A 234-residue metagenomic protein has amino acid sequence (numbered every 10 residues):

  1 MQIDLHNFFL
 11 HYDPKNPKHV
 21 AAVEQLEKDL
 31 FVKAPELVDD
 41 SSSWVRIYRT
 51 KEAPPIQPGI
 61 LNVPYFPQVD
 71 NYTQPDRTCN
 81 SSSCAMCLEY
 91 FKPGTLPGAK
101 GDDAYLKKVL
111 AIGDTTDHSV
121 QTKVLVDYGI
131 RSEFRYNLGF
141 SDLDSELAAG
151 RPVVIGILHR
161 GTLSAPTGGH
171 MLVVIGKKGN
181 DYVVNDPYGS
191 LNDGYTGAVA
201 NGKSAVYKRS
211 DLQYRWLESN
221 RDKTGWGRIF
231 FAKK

Functional and structural regions predicted by a protein language model:
D4-H6, Y12-D114, K178, K203-S204: Active-site-adjacent structural segments surrounding the nucleophilic cysteine of cysteine proteases and isopeptidases
Q25, R49-K51, I157-G161, K233-K234: Short, flexible beta-strand-to-coil junctions
D29, M86-G94, V124-R131, E146-G150: Structured segments of extracytoplasmic/periplasmic soluble domains in secreted or envelope-associated proteins
F31-P35, D39, S132-F134, W226-I229: Generic structural motif
P58-L61, A111, K177-K234: Noncatalytic regulatory segments and standalone regulatory/sensor domains
T78, S82-M86, S119-D127, D142 (+2 more regions): Extracytoplasmic/secreted proteins, especially bacterial periplasmic and envelope-associated proteins
L96-S119, K123-D142: Catalytic cysteine-centered active-site loop
R135-D193: Active-site-adjacent substructure of cysteine-protease-like catalytic cores
